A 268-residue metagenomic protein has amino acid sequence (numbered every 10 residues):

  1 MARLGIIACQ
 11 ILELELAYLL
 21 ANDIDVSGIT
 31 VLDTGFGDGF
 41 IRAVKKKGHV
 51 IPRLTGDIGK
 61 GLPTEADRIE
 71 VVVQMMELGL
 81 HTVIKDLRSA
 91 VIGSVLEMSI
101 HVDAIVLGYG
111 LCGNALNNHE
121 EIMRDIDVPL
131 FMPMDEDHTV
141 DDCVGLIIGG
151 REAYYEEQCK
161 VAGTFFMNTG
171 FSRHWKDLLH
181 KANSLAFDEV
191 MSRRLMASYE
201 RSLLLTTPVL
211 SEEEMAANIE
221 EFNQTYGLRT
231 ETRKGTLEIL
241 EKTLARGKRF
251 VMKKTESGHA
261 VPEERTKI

Functional and structural regions predicted by a protein language model:
A2-H81: N-terminal glycine-rich anion-binding loop in soluble enzyme alpha/beta folds
I6-L14, L80-K85, I105-N118, E136-H138 (+3 more regions): Gly/Ser/Thr-rich loops at beta-strand to alpha-helix junctions that form or flank small-molecule/cofactor-binding
I24-V31, I100-D103, R124-F131, E220-T236: Structural alpha-beta junctions
T30-K45, V73-E77, M132-H138, L228-K242: A generic structural motif
S89-H101: Short, well-structured alpha-helical segments in soluble
N117-D177: Long, charge-dense
Y155-E220: A conserved mid-domain beta-alpha-beta active-site/ligand-binding segment of alpha/beta enzyme cores
E231-I268: C-terminal accessory extensions appended to soluble enzyme cores
